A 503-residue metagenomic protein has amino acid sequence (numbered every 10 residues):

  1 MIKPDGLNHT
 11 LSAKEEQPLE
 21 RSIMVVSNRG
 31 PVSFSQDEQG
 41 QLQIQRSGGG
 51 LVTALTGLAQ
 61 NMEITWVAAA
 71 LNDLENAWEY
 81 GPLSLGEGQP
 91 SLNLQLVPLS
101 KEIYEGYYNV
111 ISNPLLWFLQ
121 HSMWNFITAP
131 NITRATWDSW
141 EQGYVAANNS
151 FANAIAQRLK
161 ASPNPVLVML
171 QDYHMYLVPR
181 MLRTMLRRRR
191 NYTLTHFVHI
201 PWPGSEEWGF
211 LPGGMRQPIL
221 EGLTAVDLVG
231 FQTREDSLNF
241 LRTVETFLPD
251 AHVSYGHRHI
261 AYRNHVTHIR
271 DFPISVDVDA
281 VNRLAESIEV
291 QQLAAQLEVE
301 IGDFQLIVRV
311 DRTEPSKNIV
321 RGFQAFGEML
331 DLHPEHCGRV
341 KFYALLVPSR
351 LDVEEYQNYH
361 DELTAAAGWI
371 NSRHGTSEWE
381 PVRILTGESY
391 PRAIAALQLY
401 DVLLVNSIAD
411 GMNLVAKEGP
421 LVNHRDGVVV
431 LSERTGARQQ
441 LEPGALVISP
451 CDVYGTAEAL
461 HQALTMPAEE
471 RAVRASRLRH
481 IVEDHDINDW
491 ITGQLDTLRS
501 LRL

Functional and structural regions predicted by a protein language model:
I2-L503: Catalytic cores of carbohydrate-active enzymes across secretory and cytosolic contexts
